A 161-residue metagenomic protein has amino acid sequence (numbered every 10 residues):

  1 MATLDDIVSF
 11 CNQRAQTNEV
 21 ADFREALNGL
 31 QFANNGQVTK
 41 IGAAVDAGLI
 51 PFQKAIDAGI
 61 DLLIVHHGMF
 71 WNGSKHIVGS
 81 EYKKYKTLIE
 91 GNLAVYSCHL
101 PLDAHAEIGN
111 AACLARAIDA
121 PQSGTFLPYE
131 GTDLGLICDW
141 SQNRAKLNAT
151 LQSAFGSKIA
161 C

Functional and structural regions predicted by a protein language model:
M1-C161: Hydrophobic structural segments
